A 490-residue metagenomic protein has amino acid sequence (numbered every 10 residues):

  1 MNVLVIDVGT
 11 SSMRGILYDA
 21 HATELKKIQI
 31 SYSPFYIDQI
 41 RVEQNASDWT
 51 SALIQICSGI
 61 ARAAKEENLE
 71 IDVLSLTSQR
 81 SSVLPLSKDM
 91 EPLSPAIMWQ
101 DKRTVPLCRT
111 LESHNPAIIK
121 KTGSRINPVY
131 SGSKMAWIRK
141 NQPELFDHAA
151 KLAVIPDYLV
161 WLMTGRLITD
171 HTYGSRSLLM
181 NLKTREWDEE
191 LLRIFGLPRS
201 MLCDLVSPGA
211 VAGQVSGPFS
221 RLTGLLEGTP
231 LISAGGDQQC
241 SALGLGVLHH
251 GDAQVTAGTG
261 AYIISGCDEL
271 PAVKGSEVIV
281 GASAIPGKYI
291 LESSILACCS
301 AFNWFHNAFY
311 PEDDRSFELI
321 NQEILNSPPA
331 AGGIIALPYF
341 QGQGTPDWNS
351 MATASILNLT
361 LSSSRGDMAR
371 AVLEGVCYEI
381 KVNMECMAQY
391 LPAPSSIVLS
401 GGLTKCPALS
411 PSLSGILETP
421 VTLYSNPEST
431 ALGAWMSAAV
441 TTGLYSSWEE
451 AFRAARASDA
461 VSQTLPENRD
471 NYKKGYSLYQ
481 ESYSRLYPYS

Functional and structural regions predicted by a protein language model:
M1-S94, K120, H148, D204 (+4 more regions): N-terminal glycine/serine-rich phosphate-binding loop of ATP-dependent small-molecule kinases, especially carbohydrate
L4-V5, V105, E112-I168, Y173 (+4 more regions): Active-site core segments that coordinate phosphate-bearing ligands/cofactors across diverse enzyme families
A22, N45, L74, D101 (+3 more regions): Residue-level signal for inorganic ion chemistry
Q29, Q44, Q79, Q100 (+2 more regions): Glutamine-centric residue-chemistry signal
A64-W99, R125-V129, P156, V160-N181 (+2 more regions): Short beta-strand-loop/turn "lid" adjacent to the catalytic site in phosphate-handling enzymes
P85-D89, R109-L111, G266: Short, conserved acidic/polar surface loops in the N-terminal third of protein domains
D101, G213-P218: Short, glycine/charge-rich flexible loops or terminal/linker lids adjacent to PRPP-binding catalytic cores
I194-F195, L202: Conserved acidic, metal-coordinating active-site core of Asp-based, Mg2+-dependent phosphoryl-transfer enzymes
